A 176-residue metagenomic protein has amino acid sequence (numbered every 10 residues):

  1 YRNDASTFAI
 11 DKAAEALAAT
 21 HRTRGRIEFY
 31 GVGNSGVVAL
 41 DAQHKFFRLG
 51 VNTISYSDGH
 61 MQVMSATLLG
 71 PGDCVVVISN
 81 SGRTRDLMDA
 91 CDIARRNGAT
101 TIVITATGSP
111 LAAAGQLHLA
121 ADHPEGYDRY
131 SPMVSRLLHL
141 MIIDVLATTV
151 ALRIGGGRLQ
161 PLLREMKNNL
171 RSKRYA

Functional and structural regions predicted by a protein language model:
R2-T23: A short, well-structured juxtamembrane/interface segment
A5-F8, R24-I27, R153, L170-K173: Short secondary-structure junctions and interdomain/linker hinges
S6-I10, R95, L159: Residue-level recognition of alpha-helical structural elements
L17-M141, V145-G155: Glycine-rich phosphate-binding loops that contact phosphosugars or nucleotide phosphates
G157-A176: A short, charged, Gly/Pro-tolerant segment at domain boundaries
